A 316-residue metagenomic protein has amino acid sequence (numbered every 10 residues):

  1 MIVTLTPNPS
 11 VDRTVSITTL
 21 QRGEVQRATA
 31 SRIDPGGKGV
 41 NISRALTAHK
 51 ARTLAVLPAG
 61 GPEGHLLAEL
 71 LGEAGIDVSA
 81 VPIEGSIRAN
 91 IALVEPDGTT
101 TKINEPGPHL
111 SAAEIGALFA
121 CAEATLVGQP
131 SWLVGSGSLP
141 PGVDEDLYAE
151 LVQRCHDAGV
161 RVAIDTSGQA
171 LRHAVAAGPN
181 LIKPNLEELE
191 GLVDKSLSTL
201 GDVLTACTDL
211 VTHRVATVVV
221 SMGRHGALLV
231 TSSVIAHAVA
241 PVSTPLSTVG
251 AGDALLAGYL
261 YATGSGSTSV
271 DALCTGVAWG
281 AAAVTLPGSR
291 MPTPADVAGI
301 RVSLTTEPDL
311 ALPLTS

Functional and structural regions predicted by a protein language model:
M1-V56, H65-L66, V242, L310-S316: Glycine-rich phosphate/adenosyl-contacting loop at the front of the ribokinase-like
L5-P7, L57, S79-A80, V134-G135 (+3 more regions): General beta-strand structural signal in soluble alpha/beta enzymes
E24, A48-P130, I300-S316: Conserved N-terminal subdomain of the carbohydrate kinase-like
R44, A89-L93, G226-L229: Short beta-strand scaffold segments in enzyme catalytic cores
T47, H156, G264: Gly/Ala-rich phosphate-binding loop of Rossmann-like dinucleotide-binding domains, activating on the conserved
V127-G142: Short acidic, glycine-rich surface-loop motifs adjacent to enzyme active sites
E145-V162, T166-S233: Conserved phosphate/ATP/ADP-binding segment of small-molecule kinases
R172, L200-S316: Conserved phosphate-binding/catalytic region of the ribokinase-like
